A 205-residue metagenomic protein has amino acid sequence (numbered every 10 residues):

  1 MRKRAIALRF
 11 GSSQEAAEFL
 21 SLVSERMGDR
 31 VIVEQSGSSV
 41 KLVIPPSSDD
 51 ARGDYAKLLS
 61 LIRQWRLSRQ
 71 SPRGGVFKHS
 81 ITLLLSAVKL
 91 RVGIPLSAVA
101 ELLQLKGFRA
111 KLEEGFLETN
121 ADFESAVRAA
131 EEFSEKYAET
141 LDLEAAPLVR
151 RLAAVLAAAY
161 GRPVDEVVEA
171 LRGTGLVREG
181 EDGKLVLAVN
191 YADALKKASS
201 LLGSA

Functional and structural regions predicted by a protein language model:
M1-S13, F77-A87: Short glycine-/aliphatic-rich beta-strand segments at the starts of folded cytosolic domains
R4-R30, G93-E101: Short amphipathic alpha-helix segments
F19-S60: N-terminal interaction modules that seed assembly of large macromolecular complexes
D29-V31, G107-K111, R172-D182: A short, conserved structural fragment
D49-L67, S125-L141, L195-A205: Charge-rich, low-aromatic oligomerization/scaffolding segments with amphipathic character
L90-L102, A157-T174: Short amphipathic alpha-helical interaction segments
E101-F108, F123-R162: Short amphipathic alpha-helical interface segments
E114-A121, G180-S199: Accessory beta->alpha helical hairpin/"wing" motif in late/C-terminal subdomains of nucleic-acid enzymes
